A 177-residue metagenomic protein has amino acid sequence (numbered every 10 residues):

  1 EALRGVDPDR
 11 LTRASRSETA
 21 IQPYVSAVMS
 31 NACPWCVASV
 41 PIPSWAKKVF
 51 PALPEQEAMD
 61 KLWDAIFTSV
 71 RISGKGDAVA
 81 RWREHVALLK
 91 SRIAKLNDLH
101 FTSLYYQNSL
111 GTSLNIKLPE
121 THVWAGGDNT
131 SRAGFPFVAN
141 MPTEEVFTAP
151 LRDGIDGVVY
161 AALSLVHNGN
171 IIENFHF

Functional and structural regions predicted by a protein language model:
E1-D156: Active-site bordering "gate/hinge" segments that shape substrate access to catalytic or cofactor-binding pockets
L151-F177: Long, well-ordered mid-to-C-terminal structural blocks that present hydrophobic/aromatic surfaces
